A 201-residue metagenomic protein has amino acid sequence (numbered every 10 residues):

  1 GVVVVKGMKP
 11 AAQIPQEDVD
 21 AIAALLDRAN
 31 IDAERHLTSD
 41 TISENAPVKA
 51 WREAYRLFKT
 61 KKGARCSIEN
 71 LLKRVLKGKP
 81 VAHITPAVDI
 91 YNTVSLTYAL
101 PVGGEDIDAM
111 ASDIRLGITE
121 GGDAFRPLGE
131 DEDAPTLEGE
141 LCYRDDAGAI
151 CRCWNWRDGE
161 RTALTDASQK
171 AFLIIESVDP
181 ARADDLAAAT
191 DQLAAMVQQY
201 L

Functional and structural regions predicted by a protein language model:
G1-L201: Charge-biased, low-complexity intrinsically disordered regions
